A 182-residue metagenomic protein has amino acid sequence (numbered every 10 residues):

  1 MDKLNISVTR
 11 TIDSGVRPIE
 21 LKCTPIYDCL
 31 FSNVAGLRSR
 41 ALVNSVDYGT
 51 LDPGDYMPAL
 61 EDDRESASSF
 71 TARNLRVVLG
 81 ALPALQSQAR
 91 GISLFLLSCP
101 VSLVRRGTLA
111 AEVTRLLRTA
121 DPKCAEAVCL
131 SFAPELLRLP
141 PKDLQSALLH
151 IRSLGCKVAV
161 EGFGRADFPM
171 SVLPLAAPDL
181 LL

Functional and structural regions predicted by a protein language model:
D2-A59: Active-site core of bacterial EAL-family cyclic-dinucleotide phosphodiesterase domains
D13-V16, F31, A89, P122 (+1 more regions): Alpha-helix termination/capping residues and helix-transition junctions
K22-T24, R40-L42, L96-P100, S131-A133 (+1 more regions): A cross-family glycoside hydrolase active-site/sugar-binding cleft signature
I26-C29, S102-L103, F163: Hydrophobic pocket-lining residues within nucleotide cofactor-binding pockets
S45-T50, L75-L79, G162: Short acidic-capped amphipathic helix/loop micro-motif used as an active-site/signal-coupling element
R64-E65: Catalytic-site/binding-pocket detector for metal-dependent nucleotidyl cyclases and the c-di-GMP signaling machinery
S68-D143: Catalytic core of bacterial c-di-GMP phosphodiesterases, primarily the EAL and HD-GYP domains, capturing alpha-helical
L117-L182: The catalytic core of metal-dependent phosphodiesterases that act on cyclic dinucleotides
